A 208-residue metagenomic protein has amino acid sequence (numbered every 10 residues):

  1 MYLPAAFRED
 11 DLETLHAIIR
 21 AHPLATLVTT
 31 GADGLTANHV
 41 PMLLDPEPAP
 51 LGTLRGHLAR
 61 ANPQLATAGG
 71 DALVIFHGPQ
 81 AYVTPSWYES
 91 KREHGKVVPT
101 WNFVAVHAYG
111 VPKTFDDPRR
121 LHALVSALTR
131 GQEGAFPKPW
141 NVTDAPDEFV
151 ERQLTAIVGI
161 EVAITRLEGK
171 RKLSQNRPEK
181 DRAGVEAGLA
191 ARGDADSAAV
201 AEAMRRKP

Functional and structural regions predicted by a protein language model:
M1-P208: Binding-site signature for planar aromatic cofactors or substrates
